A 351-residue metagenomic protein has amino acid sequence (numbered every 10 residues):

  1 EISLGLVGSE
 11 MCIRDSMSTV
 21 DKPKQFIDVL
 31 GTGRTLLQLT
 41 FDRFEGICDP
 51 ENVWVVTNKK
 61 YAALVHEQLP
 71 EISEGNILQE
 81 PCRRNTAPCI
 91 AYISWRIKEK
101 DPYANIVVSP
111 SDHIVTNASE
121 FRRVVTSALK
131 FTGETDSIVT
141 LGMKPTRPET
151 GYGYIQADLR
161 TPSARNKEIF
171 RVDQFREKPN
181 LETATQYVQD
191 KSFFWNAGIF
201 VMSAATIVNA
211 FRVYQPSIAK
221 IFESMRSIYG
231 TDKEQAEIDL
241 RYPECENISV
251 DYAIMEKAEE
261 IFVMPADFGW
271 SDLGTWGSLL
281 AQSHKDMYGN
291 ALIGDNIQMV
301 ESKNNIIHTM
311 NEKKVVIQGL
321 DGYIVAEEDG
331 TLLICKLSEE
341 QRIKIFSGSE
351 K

Functional and structural regions predicted by a protein language model:
E1-I13: Short, small-residue-biased leader/transition segments that mark boundaries at the very start of proteins
L4, W54, I106, D173 (+4 more regions): A residue-level structural signature of the nucleotidyltransferase/glycosyltransferase Rossmann-like core
R14, V65-H66, I207, F211: Hydrophobic packing residues within well-ordered alpha-helices of enzyme cores
S16, V20, L30-P110, T116-T126: Conserved N-terminal catalytic core of the sugar/cofactor nucleotidyltransferase
F26, I77, I138-T140, E260-V263: Conserved beta-strand scaffold positions in the cores of enzyme catalytic domains, especially in NTP/NDP-utilizing
L37, I93, D112, I155 (+3 more regions): Residue-level signal for inorganic ion chemistry
A118-Y242, F262, E312, L337: Conserved core of the sugar-phosphate nucleotidyltransferase
A204-K351: Left-handed beta-helix
